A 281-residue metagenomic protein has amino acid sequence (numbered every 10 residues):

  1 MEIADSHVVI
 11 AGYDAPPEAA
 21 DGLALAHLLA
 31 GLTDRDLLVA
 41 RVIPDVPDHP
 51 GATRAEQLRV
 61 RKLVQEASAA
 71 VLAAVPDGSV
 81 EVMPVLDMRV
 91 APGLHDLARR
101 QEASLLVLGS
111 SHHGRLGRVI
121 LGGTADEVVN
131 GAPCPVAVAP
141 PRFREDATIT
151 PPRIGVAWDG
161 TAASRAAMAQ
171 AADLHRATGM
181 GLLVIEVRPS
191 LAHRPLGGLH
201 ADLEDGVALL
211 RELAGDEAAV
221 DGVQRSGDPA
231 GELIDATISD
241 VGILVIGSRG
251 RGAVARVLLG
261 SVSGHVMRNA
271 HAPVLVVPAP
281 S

Functional and structural regions predicted by a protein language model:
M1-D5, E18, L58, L72-L106 (+2 more regions): Structural beta-alpha unit
M1-E2, P141-T148: A short, basic/flexible loop-to-alpha-helix module at the beginning of a structural domain
E2-R54, A74-P76, T150-H200, A208 (+4 more regions): Small/aliphatic-rich secondary-structure junction motif
L105-E127, I243-N269, A279: Glycine-rich, Arg-bearing micro-motifs that act as flexible, cationic patches
L108-S110, V136-R142, V274-P278: Short beta-strand elements of ligand-binding domains
A125-R144: Short, structured interface segments
